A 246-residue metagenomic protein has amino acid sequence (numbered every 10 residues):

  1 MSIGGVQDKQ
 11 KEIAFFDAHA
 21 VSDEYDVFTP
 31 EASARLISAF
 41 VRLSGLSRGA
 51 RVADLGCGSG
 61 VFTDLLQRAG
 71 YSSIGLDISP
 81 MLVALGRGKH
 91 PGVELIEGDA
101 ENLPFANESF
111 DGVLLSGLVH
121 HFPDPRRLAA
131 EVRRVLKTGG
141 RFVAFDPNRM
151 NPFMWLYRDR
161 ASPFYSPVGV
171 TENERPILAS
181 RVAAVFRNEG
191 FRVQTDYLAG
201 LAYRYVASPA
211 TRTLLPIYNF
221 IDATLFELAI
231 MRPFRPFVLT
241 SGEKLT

Functional and structural regions predicted by a protein language model:
M1-S47, V61, A207: Conserved class I S-adenosyl-L-methionine
G49-G56: Conserved class I S-adenosyl-L-methionine
S59-N102: Class I SAM-dependent methyltransferase SAM/SAH-binding core
E101-G112: A short acidic, Gly/Pro-enriched loop at the edge of an enzyme's catalytic core that lines a small-molecule cofactor
R126-T138: A short glycine-rich, Lys/Arg-flanked "PGG" loop and its adjoining helix->strand segment in the class I
V143-Y165: Conserved class I S-adenosyl-L-methionine
Y157-S162, A184, Q194-T246: A C-terminal cap/extension of S-adenosyl-L-methionine-dependent methyltransferases that defines the acceptor-substrate
F164-R181: Acceptor-substrate binding/catalytic loop of class I
